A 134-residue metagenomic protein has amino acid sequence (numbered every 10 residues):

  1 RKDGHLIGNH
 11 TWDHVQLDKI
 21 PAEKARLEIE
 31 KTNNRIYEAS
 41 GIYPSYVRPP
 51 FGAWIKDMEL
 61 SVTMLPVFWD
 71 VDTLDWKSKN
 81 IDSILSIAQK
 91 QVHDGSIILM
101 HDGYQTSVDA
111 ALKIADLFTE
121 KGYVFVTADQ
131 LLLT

Functional and structural regions predicted by a protein language model:
H5: Short, conserved active-site loop motifs that form the nucleotide-linked donor/cofactor pocket
G8, W12-T134: Catalytic domains of cell-wall/extracellular-matrix polysaccharide-remodeling enzymes, centered on de-N-acetylation
